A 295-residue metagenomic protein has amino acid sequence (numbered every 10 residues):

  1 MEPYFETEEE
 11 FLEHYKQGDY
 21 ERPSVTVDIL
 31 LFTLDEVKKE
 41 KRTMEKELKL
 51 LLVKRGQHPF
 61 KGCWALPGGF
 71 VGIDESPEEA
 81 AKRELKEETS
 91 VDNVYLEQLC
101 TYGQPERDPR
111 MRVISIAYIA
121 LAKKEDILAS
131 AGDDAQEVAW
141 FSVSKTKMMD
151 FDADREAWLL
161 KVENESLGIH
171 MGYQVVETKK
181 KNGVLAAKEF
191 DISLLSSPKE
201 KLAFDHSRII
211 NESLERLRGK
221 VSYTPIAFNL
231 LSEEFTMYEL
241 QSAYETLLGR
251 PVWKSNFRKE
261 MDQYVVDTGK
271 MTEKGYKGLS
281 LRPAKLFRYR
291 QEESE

Functional and structural regions predicted by a protein language model:
M1-E295: N-terminal leader/linker segments that precede catalytic domains of diphosphate-processing enzymes
